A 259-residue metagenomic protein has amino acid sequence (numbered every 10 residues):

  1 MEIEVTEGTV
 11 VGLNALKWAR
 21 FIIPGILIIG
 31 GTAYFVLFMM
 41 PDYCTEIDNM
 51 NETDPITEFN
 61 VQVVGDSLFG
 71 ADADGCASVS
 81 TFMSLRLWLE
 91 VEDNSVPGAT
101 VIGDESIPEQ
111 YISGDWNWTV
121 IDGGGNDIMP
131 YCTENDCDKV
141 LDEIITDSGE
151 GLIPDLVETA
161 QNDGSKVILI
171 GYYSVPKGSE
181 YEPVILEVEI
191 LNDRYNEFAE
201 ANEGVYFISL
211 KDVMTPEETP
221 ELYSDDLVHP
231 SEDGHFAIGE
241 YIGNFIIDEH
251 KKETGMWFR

Functional and structural regions predicted by a protein language model:
T6-I28, F35: N-terminal Sec-pathway targeting helices
F38-P97, E109-D115: Serine-esterase "nucleophile elbow" of acetyl-processing enzymes
M50-P55, G103-N117, L152-Q161: Short amphipathic alpha-helices and their capping/turn segments at secondary-structure boundaries
N60-G65, V91-S95, N117-G123, K166-G171 (+1 more regions): Structural recognition of the beta-strand scaffold that forms the well-ordered cores of secreted hydrolase catalytic
S67-A71, V96-V101, G125-P130, Y173-G178 (+2 more regions): Solvent-exposed loop/turn segments at secondary-structure junctions within structured extracellular/periplasmic domains
S78, F82, R86, S106 (+8 more regions): Extracytoplasmic/secreted proteins, especially bacterial periplasmic and envelope-associated proteins
G103-I145, S174-P176: Oxyanion-hole/transition-state-stabilizing segment in secreted/luminal serine hydrolases and related acyltransferases
Y173-R259: Catalytic His-Asp segment of secreted/periplasmic serine-dependent ester chemistry enzymes
